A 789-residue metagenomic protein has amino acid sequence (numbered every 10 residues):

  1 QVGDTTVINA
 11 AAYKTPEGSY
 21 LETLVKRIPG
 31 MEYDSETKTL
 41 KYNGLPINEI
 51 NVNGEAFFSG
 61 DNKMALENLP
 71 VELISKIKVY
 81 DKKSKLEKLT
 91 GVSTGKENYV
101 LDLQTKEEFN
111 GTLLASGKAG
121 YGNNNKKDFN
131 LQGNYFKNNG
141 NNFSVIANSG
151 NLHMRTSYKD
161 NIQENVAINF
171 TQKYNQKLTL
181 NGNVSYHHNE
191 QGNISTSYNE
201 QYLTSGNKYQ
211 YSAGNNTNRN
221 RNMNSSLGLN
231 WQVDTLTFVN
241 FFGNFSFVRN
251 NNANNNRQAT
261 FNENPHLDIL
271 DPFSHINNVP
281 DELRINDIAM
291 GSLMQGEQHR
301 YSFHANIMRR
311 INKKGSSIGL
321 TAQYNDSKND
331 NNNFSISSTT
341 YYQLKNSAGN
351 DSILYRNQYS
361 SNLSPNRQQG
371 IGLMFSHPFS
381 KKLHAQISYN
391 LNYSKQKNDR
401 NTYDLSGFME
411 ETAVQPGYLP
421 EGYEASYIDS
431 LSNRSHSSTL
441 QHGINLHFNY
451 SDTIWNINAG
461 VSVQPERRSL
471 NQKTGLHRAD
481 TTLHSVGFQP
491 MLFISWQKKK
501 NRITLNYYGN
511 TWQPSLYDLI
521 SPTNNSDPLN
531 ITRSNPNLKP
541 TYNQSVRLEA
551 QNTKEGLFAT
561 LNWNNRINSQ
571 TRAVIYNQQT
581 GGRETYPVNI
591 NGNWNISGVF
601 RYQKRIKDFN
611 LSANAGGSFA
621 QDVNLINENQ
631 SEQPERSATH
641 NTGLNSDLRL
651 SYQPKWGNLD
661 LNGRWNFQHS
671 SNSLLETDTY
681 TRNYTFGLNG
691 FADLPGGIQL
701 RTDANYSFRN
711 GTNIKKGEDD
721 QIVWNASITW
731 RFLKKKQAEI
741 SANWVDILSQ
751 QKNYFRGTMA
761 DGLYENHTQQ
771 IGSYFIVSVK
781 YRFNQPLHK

Functional and structural regions predicted by a protein language model:
Q1-K14, E22-T23, S35-T39, N43-I47 (+2 more regions): Short, acidic, small-residue-rich periplasmic hinge/interaction motif at the N-terminus of Gram-negative outer-membrane
D4, E17, K26, K88-L89 (+1 more regions): Start-of-domain marker
D4-I8, P29, E36-K38, P46-N48 (+4 more regions): Envelope-exposed proteins and targeting segments
Y13, E55-K83: Short acidic/polar hinge/loop motifs at secondary-structure boundaries that mediate gating or recognition
E22-F58, K76, L86-G95: Extracytoplasmic beta-strand/coil segments of soluble accessory domains associated with Gram-negative outer-membrane
G60, K83-F129, N139-N552, G556-K789: Primarily recognizes Gram-negative and organellar outer-membrane beta-barrels
